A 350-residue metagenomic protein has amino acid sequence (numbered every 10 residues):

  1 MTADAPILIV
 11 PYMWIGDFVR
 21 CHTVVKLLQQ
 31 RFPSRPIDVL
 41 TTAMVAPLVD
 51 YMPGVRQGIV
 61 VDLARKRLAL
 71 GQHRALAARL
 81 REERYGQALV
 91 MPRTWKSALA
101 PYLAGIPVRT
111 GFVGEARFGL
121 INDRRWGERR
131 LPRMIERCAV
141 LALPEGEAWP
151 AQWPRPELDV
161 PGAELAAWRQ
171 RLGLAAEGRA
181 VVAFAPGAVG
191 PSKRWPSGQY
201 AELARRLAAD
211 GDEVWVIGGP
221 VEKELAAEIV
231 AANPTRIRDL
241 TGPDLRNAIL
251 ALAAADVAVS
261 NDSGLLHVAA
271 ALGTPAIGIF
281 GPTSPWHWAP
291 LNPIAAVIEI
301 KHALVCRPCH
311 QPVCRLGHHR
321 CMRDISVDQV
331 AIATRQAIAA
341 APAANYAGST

Functional and structural regions predicted by a protein language model:
M1-T350: Catalytic machinery of carbohydrate-active enzymes, primarily nucleotide-sugar-dependent glycosyltransferases
